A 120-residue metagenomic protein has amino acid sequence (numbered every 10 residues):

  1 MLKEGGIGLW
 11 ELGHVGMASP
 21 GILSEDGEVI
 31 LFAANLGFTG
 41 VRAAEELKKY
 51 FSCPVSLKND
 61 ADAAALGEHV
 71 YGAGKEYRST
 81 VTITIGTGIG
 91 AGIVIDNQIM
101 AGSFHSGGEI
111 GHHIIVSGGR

Functional and structural regions predicted by a protein language model:
M1-L2, Q98: An N-terminal domain-start capping segment
L2-G5, W10-V15, G21-S79: Glycine-rich phosphate-binding loop and adjoining helix at the ATP-binding site of ATP-dependent phosphoryl-transfer
P20-L23, G86-G88: Short glycine-rich anion-binding loops that position phosphate/pyrophosphate groups of nucleotides and phosphorylated
Y50, S56-K58, Y71-R120: Glycine/GP-enriched mid-protein hinge/lid loop-to-helix segment characteristic of carbohydrate kinases
